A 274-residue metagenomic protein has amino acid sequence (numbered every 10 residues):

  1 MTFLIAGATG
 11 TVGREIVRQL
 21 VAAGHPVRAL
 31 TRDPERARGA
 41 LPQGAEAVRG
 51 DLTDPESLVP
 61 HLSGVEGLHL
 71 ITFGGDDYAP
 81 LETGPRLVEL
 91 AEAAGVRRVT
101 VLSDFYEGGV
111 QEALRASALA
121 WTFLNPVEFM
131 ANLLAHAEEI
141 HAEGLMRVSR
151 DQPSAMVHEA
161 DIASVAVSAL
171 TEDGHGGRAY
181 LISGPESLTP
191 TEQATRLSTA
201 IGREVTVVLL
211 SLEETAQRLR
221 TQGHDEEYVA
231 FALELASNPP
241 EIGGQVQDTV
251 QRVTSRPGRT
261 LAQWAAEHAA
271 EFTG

Functional and structural regions predicted by a protein language model:
T2-P42, T53-E66, F73-P85, E89-T206 (+4 more regions): Oxidoreductase cofactor-interface core, primarily capturing Rossmann-like NAD(P)-dependent enzymes
G50: Cofactor-binding loops of NAD(P)H-dependent oxidoreductases, dominated by short-chain dehydrogenase/reductases
E213-G274: A hydrophobic C-terminal alpha-helical subdomain
